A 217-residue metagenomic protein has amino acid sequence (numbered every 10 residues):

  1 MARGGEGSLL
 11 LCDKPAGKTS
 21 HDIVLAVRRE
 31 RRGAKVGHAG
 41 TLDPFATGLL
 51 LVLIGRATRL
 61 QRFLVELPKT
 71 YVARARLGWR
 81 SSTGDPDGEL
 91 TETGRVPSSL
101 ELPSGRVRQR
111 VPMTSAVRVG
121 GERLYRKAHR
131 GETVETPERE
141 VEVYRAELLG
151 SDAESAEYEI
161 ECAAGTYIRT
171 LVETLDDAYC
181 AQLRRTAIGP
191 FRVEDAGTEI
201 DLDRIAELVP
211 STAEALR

Functional and structural regions predicted by a protein language model:
M1-R217: Catalytic/RNA-binding core of pseudouridine synthases
